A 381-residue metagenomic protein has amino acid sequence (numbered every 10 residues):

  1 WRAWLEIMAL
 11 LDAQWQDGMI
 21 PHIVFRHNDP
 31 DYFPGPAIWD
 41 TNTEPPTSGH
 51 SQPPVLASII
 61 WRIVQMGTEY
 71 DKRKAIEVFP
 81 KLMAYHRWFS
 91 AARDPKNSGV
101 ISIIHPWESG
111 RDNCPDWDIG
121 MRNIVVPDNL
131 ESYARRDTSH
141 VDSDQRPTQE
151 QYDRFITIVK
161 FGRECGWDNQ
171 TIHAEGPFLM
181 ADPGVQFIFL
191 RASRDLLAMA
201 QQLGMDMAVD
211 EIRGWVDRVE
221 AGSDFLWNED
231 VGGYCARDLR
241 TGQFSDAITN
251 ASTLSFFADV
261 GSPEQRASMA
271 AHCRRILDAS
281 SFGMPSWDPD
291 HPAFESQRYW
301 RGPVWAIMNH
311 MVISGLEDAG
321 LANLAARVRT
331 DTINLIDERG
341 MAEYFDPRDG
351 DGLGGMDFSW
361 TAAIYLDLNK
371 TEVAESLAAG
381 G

Functional and structural regions predicted by a protein language model:
W1, T47-V55, E77-K81, M180-A192 (+3 more regions): Aromatic- and histidine-enriched alpha-helix N-cap/loop-to-helix transition segments that scaffold the rims
W1, V55-Y70, F187-D206, L254-Q265 (+2 more regions): Well-ordered alpha-helical scaffold segments within catalytic/enzyme domains
W1-L5, P21, T43-Q52, V64-I76: Alpha-helix boundary/capping segments in eukaryotic regulatory proteins
R2-D12, Y70-F89, L203-S223, E264-I276 (+2 more regions): Extended, well-ordered alpha-helical scaffold segments
I7-P46, G99-A181, R218-V304, D337-G380: Extended glycan-interaction surfaces of carbohydrate-active proteins
Q52-G120: Internal, well-ordered domain-core segments that constitute the primary functional module of diverse proteins
F89, R93, L196, L203 (+3 more regions): Leucine-rich amphipathic alpha-helices with coiled-coil/heptad-repeat character
I307-M311, N323-D331, I336, G340 (+2 more regions): Short amphipathic alpha-helical segments
